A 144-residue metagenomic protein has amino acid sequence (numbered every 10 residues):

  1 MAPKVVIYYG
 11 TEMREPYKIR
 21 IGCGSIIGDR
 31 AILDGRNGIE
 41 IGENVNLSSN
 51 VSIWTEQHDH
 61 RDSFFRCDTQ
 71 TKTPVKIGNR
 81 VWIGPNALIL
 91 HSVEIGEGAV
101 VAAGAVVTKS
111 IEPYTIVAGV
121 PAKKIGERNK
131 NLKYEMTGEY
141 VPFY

Functional and structural regions predicted by a protein language model:
M1-E12, F143-Y144: Extended, small-residue-rich solenoid/repeat segments and analogous flexible loops that form exposed scaffolds
A2, E94, E112: Short conserved AdoMet
Y8-I21, I26-V93, V120, E127-N129 (+1 more regions): Flexible, glycine/small-residue-enriched loop-and-beta-strand segment within the central core of proteins
P85-V101, A105-K109: Beta-rich strand-turn-strand
V106, V120-K123: Alpha-helix/helix-capping structural signal
I111-P113, A118-P121: Acidic, glycine-centered active-site loop in nucleotide-sugar glycosyltransferases
M136-Y144: Intrinsically disordered, low-complexity acidic/proline-/asparagine-rich linker or regulatory tail/stalk regions
